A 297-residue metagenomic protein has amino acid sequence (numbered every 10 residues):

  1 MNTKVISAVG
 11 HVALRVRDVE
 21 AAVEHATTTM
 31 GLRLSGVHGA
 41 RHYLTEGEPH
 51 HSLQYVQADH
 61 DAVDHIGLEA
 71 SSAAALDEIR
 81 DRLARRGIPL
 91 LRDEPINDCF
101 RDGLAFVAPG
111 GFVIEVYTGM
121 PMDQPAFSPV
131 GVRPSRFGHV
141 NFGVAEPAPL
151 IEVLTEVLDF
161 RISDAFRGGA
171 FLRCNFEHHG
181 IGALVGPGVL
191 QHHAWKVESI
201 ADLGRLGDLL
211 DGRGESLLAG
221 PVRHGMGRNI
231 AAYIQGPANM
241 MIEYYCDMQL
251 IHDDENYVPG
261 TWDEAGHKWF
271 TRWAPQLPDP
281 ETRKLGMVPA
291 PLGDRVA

Functional and structural regions predicted by a protein language model:
M1-E20, V63-L68, G119-A148, R161 (+3 more regions): N-terminal beta-strand motif that seeds the catalytic metal site of vicinal oxygen chelate
T3-E78, R86, L90, L285-V296: The feature marks the first
K4, G10-H51, P95-N97, F142-H179 (+1 more regions): Core segments of cupin and vicinal oxygen chelate
A8-R17, A58-R82, P95, D102-V107 (+4 more regions): Vicinal oxygen chelate
A22-T27, L83, G111, L150-T155 (+3 more regions): Conserved active-site tyrosine of GNAT-family acetyltransferases
L32-D64, F112-M120, S163-Q191, K196-I200 (+1 more regions): Conserved short beta-strand elements that form part of the metal-binding/catalytic scaffold of enzyme active sites
D81-R133, A170-F171, G214-A297: Vicinal oxygen chelate
A148-V157, R167, V197-L217, H224: Double-stranded beta-helix
